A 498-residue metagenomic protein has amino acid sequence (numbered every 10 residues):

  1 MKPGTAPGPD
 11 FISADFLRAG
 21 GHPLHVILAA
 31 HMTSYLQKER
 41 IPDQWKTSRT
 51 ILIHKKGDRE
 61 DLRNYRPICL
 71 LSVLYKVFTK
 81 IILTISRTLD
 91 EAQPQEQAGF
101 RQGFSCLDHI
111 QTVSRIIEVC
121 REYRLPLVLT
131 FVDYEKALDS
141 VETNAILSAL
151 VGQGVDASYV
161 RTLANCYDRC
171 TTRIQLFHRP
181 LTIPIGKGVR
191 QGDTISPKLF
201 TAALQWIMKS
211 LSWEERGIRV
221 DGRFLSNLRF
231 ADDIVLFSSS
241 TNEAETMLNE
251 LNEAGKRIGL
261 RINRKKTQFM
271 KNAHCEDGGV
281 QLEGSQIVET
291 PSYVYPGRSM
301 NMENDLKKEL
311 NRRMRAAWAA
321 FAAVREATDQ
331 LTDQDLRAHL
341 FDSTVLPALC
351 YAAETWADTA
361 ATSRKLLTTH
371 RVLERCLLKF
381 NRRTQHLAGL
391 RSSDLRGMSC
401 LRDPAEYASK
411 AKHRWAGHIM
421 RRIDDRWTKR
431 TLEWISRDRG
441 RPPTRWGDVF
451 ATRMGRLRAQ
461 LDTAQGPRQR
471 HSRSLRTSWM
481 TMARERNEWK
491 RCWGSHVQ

Functional and structural regions predicted by a protein language model:
M1-W206: Conserved pre-catalytic core of RNA-dependent polymerases
A157-V160, I174-D193, P197-Q498: Short linear motifs embedded in intrinsically disordered, charge-biased segments
